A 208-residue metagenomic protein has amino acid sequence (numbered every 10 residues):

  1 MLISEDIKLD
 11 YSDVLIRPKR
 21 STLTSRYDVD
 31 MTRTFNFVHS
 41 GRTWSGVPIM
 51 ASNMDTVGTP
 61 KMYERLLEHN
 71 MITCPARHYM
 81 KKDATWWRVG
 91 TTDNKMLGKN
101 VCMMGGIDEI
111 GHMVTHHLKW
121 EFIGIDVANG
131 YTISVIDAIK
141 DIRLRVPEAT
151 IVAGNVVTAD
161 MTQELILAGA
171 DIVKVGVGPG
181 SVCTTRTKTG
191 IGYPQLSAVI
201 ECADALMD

Functional and structural regions predicted by a protein language model:
M1-D208: Active-site entrance/lid segments in N-terminal catalytic domains of soluble metabolic enzymes
